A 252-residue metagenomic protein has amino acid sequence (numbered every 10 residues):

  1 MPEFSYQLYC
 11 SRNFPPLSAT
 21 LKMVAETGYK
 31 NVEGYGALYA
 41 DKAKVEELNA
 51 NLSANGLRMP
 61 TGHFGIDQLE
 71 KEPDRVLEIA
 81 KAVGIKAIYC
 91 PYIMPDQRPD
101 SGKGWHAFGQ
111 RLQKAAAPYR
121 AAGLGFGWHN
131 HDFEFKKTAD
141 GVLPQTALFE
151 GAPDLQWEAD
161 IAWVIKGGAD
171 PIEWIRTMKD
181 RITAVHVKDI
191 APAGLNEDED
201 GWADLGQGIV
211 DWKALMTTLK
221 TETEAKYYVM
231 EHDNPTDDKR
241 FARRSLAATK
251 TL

Functional and structural regions predicted by a protein language model:
M1-C10, F14-E26, D41, E70 (+4 more regions): Histidine-acidic metal/acid-base catalytic patches
C10-R12, Y35-A40, H63-Q68, I93-R98 (+3 more regions): Short histidine/acidic/glycine/proline-rich micro-motifs that form metal- and phosphate-coordinating active-site loops
V24-E26, N31-G34: Short catalytic helix/loop segments, enriched in acidic residues and glycine and frequently bearing histidine
N31, D67-W157, K166: Active-site acidic/histidine proton-transfer and metal-coordination neighborhood in alpha/beta enzyme cores
E33, T61, Y89, G127 (+3 more regions): Conserved beta-strand positions in the central sheet of alpha/beta enzyme cores
E33-S53: Glycine-rich, proline-tolerant flexible connector loops at the mouths of alpha/beta enzymes
S53-G62: Short, structured active-site "lid" loops
